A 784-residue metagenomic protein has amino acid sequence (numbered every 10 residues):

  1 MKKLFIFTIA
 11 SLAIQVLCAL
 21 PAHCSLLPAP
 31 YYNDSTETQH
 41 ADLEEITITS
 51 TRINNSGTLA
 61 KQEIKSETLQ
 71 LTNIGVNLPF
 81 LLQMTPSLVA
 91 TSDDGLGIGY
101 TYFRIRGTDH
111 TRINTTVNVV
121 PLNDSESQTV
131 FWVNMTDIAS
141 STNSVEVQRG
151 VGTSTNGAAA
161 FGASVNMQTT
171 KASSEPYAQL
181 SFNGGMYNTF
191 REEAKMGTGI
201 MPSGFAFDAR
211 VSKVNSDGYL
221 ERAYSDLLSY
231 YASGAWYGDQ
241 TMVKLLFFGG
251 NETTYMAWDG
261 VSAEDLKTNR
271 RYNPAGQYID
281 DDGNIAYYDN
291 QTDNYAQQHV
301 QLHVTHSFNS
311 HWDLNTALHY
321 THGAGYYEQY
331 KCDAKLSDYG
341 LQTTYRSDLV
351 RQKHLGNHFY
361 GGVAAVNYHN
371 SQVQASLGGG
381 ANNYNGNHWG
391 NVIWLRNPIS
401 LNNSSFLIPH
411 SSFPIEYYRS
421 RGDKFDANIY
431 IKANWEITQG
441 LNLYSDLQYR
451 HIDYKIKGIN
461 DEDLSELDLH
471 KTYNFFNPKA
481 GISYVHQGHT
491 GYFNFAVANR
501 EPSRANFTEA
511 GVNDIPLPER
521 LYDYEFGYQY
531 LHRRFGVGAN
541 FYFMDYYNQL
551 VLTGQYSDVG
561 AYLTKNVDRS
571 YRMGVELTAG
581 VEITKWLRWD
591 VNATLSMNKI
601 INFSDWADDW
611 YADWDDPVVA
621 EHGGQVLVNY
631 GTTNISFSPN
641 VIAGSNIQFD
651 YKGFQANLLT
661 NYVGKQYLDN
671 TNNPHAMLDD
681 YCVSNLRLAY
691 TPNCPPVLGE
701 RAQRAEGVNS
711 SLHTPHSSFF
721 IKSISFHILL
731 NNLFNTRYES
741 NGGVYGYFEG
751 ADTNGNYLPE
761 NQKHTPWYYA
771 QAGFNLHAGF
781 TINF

Functional and structural regions predicted by a protein language model:
L43-I74, Y102: N-terminal periplasmic "start-of-domain" segments of outer-membrane beta-barrel proteins
P79-P121, D137, N143: Extracytoplasmic beta-strand/coil segments of soluble accessory domains associated with Gram-negative outer-membrane
P121-R149, Q168, D265: Short acidic/polar hinge/loop motifs at secondary-structure boundaries that mediate gating or recognition
G184-N215, L220-A257, Y295, V300-S310: Transmembrane beta-barrel wall of Gram-negative outer-membrane proteins
N294-D333, S337-I459, S483-Q487, G491 (+3 more regions): Face-selective signature of the C-terminal outer-membrane beta-barrel domain
S307, D313-H319, S483-A496, L517-M573 (+5 more regions): Membrane-embedded beta-barrel scaffold of Gram-negative outer-membrane proteins
Q439, F543-D545, K565-N670, N783: Gram-negative outer-membrane beta-barrel transporters
Y662-L668, Y690-F784: C-terminal beta-signal and adjacent terminal beta-strands/loops of Gram-negative outer-membrane beta-barrel proteins
